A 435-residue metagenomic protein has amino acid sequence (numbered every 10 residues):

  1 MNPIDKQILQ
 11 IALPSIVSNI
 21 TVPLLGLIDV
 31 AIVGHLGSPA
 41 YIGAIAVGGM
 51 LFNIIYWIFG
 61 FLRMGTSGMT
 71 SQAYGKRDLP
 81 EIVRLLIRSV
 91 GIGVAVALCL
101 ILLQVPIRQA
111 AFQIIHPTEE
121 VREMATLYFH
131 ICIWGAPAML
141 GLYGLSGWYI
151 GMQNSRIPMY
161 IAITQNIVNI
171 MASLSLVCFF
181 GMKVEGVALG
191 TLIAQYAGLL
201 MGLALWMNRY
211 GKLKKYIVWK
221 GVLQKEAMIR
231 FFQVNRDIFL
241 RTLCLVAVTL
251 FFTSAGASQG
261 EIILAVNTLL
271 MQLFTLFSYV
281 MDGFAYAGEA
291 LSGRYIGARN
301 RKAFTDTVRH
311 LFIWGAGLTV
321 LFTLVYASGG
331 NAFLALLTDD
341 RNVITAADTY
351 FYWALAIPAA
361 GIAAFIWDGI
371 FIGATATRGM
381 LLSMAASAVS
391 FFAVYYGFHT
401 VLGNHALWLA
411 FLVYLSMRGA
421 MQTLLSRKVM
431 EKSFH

Functional and structural regions predicted by a protein language model:
M1-A12, T70-P137, V177-F239, S292-I357 (+1 more regions): Short alpha-helical transmembrane segments in multi-pass integral membrane proteins
P3-L36, M50-G65, M69, V94-I101 (+5 more regions): N-terminal transmembrane alpha-helices
Q10-D29, I131, L142, T164-Q165 (+4 more regions): Transmembrane helical elements of multi-pass membrane transporters/channels
N19-P23, W57, A97, I101 (+10 more regions): Residue-level hotspots within the lipid-embedded alpha helices of multi-pass solute transporters
L24-G43, F112-E119, S175-M182, L243-L276 (+2 more regions): Helix-terminus/linker motif at the lipid-water interface of multi-pass membrane proteins
V30, S67-S71, R108-Q109, S146 (+6 more regions): Interfacial helix-capping/hinge residues at the ends of transmembrane alpha-helices
I42-L102, M139-I157, V266-S328, I362-T375 (+1 more regions): Small-residue-rich hydrophobic transmembrane alpha-helices
R63, I131-G151, P158-N169, V187-L203 (+4 more regions): Short runs within selected transmembrane alpha-helices of multi-pass transporters and secretion channels
